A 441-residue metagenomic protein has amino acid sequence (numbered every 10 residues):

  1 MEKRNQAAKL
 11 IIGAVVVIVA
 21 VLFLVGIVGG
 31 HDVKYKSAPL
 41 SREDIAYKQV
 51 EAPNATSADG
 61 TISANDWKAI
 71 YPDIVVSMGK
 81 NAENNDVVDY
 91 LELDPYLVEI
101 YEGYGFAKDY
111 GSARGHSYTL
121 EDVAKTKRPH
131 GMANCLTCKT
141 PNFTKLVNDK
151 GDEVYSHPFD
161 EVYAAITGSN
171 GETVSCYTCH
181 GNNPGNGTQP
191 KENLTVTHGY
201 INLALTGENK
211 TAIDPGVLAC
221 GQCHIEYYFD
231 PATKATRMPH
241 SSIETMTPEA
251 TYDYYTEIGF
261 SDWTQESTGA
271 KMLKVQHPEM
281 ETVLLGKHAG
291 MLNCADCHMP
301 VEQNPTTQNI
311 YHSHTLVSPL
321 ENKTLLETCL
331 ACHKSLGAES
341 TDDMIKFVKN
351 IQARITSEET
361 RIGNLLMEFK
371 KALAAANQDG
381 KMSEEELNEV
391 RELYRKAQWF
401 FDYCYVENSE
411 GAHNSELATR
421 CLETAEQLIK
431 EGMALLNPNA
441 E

Functional and structural regions predicted by a protein language model:
M1-V19: N-terminal Sec-pathway targeting helices
G13, V25-Y110, N148-T173, T178 (+2 more regions): Primarily the internal scaffold of c-type cytochrome electron-transfer domains, especially repeated/multiheme c-type
Y101-P129, A133: Asp/Glu-centered strand-loop micro-motifs enriched in Gly/Pro and often flanked by an aromatic residue
R128-H130, N134-T137, P141-K145: A cross-kingdom signal targeting lumenal/periplasmic-facing segments of multi-pass membrane and secretory-pathway
A434-E441: Long amphipathic alpha-helical segments
